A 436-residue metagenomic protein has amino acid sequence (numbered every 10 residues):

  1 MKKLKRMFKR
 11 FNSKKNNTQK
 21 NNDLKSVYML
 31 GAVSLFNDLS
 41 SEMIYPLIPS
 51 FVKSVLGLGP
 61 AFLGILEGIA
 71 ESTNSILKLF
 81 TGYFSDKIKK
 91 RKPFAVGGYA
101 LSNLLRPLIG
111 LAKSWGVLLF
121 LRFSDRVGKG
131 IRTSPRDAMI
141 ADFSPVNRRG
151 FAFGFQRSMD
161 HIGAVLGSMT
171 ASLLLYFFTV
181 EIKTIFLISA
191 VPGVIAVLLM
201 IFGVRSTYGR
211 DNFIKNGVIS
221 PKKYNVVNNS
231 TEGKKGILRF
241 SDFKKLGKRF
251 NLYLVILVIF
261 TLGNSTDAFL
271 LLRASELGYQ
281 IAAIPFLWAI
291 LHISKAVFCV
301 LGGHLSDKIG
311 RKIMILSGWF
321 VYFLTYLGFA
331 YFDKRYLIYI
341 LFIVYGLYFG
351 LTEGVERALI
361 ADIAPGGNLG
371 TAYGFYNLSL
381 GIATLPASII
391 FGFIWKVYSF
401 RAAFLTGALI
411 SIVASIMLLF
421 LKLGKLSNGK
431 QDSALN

Functional and structural regions predicted by a protein language model:
K2-L24, Y208-I256, N436: Juxtamembrane intracellular "pre-TM" segments in multi-pass secondary transporters
K20-N74, R249-L287: Helix-loop boundary and gating motifs at the non-cytosolic
S50-V55, L166-T184, P386-S399: Transmembrane alpha-helix termini and helix-breaking/packing motifs in multi-pass membrane transporters
L77-K89, L175, C299-G310, W395-K396: Helix-to-loop junctions at the C-terminal end of transmembrane segments in multipass secondary transporters
P93-P107, A190, I313-G328, A408: Structural signature of the two symmetry-related core transmembrane helices
L121-I162: Cytoplasmic helix-loop-helix junction between adjacent transmembrane helices in 12-TM secondary transporters
T184-I201, F404-L419: Symmetry-related core transmembrane helices of the 12-TM Major Facilitator Superfamily/SLC fold
P192, M200-I219, L419-K430: Helix-loop junctions on the cytosolic side of multi-pass membrane transporters, especially the intracellular loop
